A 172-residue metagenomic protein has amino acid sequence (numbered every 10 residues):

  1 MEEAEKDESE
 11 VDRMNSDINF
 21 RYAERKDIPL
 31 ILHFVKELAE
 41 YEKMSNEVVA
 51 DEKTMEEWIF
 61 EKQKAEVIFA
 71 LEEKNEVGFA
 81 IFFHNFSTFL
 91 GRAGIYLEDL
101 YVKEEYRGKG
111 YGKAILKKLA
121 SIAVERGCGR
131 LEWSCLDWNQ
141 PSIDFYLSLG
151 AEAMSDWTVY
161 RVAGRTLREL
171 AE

Functional and structural regions predicted by a protein language model:
E2-K26, R168-E172: Conserved N-terminal entry element of GNAT/NAT acetyltransferase domains
Y22-K26, H33-R92, L116, I122 (+1 more regions): Acetyl-CoA-dependent GNAT
R92-E104: Conserved acetyl-CoA binding element of GNAT-fold acetyltransferases
K103-E105, K109, D137-W138: Active-site acidic-Proline motif in GNAT/NAT acetyltransferases
Y106, G110-K118: Conserved acetyl-CoA pyrophosphate-binding loop and the N-cap/start of the following alpha-helix in GNAT-like
K113, E125, D137-D156: Conserved active-site alpha-helix within GNAT-family acetyltransferase domains
V124-S134: Conserved GNAT acetyl-CoA-binding A-motif
W133-S142, R161-G164: Conserved beta-strand-loop-alpha-helix junction that forms the acyl-donor binding cleft
